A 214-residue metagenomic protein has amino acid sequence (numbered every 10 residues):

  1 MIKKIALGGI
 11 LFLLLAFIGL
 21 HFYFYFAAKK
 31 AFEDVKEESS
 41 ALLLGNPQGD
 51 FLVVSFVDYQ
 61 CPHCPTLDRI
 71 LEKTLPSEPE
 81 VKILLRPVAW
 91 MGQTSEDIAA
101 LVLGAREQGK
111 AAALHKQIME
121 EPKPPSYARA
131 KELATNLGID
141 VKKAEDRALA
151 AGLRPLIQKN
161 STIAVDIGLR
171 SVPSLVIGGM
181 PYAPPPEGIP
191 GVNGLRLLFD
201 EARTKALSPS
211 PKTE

Functional and structural regions predicted by a protein language model:
M1-A16, T135-E214: C-terminal cap of thioredoxin/glutaredoxin-like
F17-A31: Membrane-interface motif at the C-terminal end of an N-terminal transmembrane signal
A31-F32, P62, G152-L153: Short, flexible loop segments at the rims of nucleotide/cofactor-binding pockets, characterized by
D34-F51, L75-P76: A short beta-strand-turn-helix
E37-L42, R69-L71, S161-T162: A generic local structural motif
L52-Y59, P65-T135, D140, R170 (+2 more regions): Structural alpha/beta surface segment adjacent to cysteine/selenocysteine redox centers across thiol/disulfide enzymes
H63, Q93-T94, L156, P184: Secondary-structure boundary/capping motif
